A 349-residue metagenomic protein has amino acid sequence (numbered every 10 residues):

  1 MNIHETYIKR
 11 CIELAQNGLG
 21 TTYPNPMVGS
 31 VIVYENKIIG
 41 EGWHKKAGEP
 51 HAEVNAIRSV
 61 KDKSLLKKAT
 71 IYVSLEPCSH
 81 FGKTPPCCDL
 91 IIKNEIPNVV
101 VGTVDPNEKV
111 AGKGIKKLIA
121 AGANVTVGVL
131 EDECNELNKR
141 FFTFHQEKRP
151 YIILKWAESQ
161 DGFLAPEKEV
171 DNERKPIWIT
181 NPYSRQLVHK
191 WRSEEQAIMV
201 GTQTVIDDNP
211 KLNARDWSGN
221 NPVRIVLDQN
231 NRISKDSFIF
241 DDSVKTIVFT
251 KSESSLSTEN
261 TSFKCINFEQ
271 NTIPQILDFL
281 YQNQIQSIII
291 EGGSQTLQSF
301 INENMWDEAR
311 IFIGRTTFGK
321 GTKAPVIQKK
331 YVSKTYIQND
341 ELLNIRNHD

Functional and structural regions predicted by a protein language model:
M1-P26, K61, L65, Y151-D349: Enzymes that bind and transform nitrogen-containing heteroaromatic metabolites
T22-N36: N-terminal glycine-rich anion-binding loops that anchor highly charged ligand groups
I32-E133: Zn2+-dependent cytidine deaminase-like catalytic core
A69-S79, E147-Q160: N-terminal pre-triad scaffold of radical SAM enzymes
N107-E108, E133-N135, D207, T296-L297: Short secondary-structure capping/turn micro-motifs that flank functional sites
V110-A111, E136-N138, S299, G319: Short Asp/Glu-rich motifs
I115, E131, N135-N138, R185-R192: Hydrophobic, well-ordered secondary-structure segments
N138-R149: Flexible, polar/acidic helix-loop-strand segments at domain edges
